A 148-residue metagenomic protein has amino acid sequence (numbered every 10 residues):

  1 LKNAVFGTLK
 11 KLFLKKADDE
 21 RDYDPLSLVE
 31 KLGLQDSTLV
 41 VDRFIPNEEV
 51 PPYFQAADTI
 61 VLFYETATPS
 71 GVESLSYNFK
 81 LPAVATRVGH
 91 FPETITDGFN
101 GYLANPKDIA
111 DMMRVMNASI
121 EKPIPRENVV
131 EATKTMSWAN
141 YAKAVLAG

Functional and structural regions predicted by a protein language model:
K2-E48: Nucleotide-activated donor-binding/catalytic signature segment of Leloir-type glycosyltransferases, i.e., the conserved
V50, P69-S70, G89-T94: Short glycine/proline-enriched, acidic/aromatic patches that form the donor-sugar handling elements
P52-P69, L81: Acidic donor-binding loop of glycosyltransferase active sites
E65, K80, R87-V88, N105: Nucleotide-sugar donor-binding loop of glycosyltransferases
S76, P82-A85, I95: Short hydrophobic beta-strand element within catalytic cores of glycosyltransferases and related nucleotide-activated
D97-G98, Y102-D108, M116-P123: Conserved acidic donor-binding segment of nucleotide-sugar-dependent glycosyltransferases
P123-G148: A charged, aromatic-enriched C-terminal amphipathic alpha-helix characteristic of glycosyltransferases across folds
